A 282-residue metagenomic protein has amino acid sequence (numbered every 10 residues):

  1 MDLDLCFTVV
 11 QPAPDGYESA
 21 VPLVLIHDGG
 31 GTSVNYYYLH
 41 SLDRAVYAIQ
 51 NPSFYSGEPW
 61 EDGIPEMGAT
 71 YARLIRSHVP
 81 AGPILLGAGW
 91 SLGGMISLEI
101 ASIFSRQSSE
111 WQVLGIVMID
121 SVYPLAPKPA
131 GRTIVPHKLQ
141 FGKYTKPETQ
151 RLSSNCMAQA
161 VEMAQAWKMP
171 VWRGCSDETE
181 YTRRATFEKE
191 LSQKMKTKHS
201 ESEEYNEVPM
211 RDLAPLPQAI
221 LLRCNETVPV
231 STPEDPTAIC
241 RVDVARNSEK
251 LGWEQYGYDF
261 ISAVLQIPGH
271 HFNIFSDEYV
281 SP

Functional and structural regions predicted by a protein language model:
M1-P282: A hydrolase-biased, glycine/serine/histidine/acidic-enriched motif that marks catalytic-domain neighborhoods in diverse
